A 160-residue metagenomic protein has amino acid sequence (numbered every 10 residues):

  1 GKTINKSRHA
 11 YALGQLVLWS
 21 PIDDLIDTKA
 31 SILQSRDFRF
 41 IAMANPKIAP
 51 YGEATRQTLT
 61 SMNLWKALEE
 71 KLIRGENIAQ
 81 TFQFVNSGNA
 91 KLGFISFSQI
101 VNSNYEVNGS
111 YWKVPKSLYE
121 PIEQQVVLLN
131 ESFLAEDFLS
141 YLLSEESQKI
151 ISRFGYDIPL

Functional and structural regions predicted by a protein language model:
G1, S7-L160: Exported/periplasmic ABC-transporter solute-binding proteins
